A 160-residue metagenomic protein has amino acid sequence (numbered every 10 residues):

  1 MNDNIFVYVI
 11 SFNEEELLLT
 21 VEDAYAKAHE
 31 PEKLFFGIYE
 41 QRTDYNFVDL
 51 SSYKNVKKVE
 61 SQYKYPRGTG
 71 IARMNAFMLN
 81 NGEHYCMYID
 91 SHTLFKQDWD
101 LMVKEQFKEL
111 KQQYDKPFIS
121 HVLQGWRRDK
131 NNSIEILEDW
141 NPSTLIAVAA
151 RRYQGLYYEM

Functional and structural regions predicted by a protein language model:
N2-M160: Catalytic cores of eukaryotic secretory-pathway lumenal/extracellular enzymes that build and remodel glycoconjugates
